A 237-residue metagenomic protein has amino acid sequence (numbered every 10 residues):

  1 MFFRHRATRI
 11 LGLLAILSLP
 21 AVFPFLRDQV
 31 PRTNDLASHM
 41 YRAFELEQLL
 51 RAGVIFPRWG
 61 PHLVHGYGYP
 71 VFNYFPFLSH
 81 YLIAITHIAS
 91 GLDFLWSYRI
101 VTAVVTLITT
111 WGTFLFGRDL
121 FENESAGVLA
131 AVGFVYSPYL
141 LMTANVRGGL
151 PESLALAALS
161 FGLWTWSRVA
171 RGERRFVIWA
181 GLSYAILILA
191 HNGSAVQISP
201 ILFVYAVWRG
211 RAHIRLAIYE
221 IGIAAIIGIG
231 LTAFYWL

Functional and structural regions predicted by a protein language model:
M1-L237: Membrane-embedded transmembrane-helix bundle of lipid-linked glycan/lipid transferases
